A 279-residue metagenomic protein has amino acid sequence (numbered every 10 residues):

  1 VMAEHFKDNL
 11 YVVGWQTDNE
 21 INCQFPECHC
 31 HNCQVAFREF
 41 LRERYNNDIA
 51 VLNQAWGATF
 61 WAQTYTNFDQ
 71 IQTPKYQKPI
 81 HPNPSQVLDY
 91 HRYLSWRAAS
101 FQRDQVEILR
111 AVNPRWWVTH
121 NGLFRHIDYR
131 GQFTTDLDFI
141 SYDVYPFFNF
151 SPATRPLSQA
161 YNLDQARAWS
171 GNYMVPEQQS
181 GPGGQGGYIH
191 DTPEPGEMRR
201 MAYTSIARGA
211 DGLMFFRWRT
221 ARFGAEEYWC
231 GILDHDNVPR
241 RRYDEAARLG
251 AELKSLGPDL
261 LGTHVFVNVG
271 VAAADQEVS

Functional and structural regions predicted by a protein language model:
V1-F139, D143-N162: Polysaccharide-binding and catalytic clefts of secreted carbohydrate-active enzymes
F68-I71, F124, Y145-S279: Carbohydrate-binding surfaces of carbohydrate-active enzymes
